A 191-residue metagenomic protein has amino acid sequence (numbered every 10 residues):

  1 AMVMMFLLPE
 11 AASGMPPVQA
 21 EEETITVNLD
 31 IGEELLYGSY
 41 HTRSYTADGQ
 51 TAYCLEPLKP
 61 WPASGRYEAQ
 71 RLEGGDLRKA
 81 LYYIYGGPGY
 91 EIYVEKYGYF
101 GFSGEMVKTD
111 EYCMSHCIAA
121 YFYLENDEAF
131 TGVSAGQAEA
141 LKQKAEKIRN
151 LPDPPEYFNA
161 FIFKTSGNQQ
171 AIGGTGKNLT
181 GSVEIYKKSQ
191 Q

Functional and structural regions predicted by a protein language model:
M5-P17: C-terminal segment of classical bacterial N-terminal signal peptides
F6-L7, N28, N150, N178: Acidic/proline-rich low-complexity IDRs
P9, A20-E22, V183: Intrinsic disorder/low-complexity signal
Q19-F158: Short, surface-exposed polybasic-aromatic patches that bind anionic ligands, especially phosphate groups
A135-Q191: Charged linear interaction tracts used for macromolecular binding and regulation
